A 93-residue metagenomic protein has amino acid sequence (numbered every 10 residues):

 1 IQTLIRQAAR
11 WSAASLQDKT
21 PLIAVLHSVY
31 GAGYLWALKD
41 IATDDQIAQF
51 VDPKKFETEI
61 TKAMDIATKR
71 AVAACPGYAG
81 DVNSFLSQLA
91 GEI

Functional and structural regions predicted by a protein language model:
I1-I93: Long, charged/polar, soluble alpha-helical segments
